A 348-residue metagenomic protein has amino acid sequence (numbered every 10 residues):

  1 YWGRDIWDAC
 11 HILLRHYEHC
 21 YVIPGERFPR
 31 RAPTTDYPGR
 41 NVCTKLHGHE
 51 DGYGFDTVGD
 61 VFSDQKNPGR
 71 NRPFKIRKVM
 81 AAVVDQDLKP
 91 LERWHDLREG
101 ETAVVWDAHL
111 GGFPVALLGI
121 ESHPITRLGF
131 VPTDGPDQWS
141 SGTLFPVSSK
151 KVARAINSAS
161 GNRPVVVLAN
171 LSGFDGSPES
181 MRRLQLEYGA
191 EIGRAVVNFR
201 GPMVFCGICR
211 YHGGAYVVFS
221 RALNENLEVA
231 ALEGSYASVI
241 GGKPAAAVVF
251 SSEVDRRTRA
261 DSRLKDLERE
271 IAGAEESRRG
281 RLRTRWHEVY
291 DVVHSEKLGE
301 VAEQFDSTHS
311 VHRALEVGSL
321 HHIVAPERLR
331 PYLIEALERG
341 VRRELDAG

Functional and structural regions predicted by a protein language model:
Y1-G348: Ligand-binding clefts of soluble mixed alpha/beta catalytic domains
